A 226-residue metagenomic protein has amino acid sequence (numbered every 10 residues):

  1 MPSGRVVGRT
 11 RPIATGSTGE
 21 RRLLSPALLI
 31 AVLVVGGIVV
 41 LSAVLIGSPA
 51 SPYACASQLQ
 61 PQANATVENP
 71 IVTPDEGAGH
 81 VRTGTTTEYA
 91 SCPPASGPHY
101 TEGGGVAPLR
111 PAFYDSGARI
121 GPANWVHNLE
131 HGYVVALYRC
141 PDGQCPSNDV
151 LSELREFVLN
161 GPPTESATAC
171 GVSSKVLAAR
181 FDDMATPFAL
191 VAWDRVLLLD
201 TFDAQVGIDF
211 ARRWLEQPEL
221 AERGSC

Functional and structural regions predicted by a protein language model:
M1-L24: Terminal targeting segments of Actinobacterial cell-envelope proteins
A27-V44: Hydrophobic membrane-insertion alpha-helices, especially the h-region of bacterial N-terminal signal peptides
L45-A50: Hydrophobic, helix-length membrane anchors
S51, S57-N124, P146: Surface-exposed, low-hydrophobicity interaction/linker segments
E88, V126, Y133-L137, K175-A179 (+1 more regions): Ordered hydrophobic segments in well-structured contexts
A112-T168: Mid-length scaffold segments of soluble, non-membrane domains
F157-C226: Helix-rich interaction surfaces within compact, conserved domain-sized segments that mediate assembly or partner
